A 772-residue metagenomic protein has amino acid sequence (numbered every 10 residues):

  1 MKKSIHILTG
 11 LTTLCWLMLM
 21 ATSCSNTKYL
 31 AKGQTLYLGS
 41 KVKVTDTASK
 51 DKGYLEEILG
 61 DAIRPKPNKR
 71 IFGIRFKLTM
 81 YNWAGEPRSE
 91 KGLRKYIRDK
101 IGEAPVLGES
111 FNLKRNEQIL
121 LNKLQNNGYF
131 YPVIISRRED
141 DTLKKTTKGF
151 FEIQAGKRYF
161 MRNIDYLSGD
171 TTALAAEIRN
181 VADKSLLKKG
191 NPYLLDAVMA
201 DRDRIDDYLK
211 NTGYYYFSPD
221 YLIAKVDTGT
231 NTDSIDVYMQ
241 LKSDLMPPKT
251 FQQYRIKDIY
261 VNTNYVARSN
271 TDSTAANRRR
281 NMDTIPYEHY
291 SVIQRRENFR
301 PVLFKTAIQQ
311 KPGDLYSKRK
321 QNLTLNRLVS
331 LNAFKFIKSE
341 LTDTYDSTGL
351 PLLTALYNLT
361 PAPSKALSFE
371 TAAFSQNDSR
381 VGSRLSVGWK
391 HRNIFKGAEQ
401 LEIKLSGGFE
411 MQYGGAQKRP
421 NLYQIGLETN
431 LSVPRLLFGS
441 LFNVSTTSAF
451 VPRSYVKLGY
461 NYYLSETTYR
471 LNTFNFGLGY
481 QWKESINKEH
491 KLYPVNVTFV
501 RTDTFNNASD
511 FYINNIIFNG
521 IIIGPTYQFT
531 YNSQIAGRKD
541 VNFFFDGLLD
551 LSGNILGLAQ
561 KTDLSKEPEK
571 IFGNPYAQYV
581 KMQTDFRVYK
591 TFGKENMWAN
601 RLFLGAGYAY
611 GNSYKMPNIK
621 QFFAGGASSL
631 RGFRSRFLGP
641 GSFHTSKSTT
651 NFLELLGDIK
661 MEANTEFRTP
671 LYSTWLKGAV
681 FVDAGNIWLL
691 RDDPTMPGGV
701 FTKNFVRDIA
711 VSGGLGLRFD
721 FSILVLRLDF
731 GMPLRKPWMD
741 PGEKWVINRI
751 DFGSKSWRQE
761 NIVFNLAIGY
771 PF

Functional and structural regions predicted by a protein language model:
K2, S25-S330, S339, T446: Interaction-mediating elements
K2-L11: Bacterial N-terminal signal peptides that target proteins for export
M20-S23: C-terminal motif of bacterial Sec signal peptides marking the signal peptidase cleavage site
Y129, Y214, T232, S364 (+8 more regions): Strand-connecting loop/turn motifs
N277, F374-D378, K491-L671, W675 (+2 more regions): C-terminal outer-membrane beta-barrel translocator/porin domains of Gram-negative envelope proteins and their
E297-N298, S317-D546, R631-G632, L638 (+3 more regions): Gram-negative/organellar outer-membrane beta-barrel architecture
R384-K390, G426-N430, K457, G477 (+9 more regions): One-face residue pattern on beta-strands with alternating periodicity enriched for small/polar residues
A684-V700, I723, G731-G753: C-terminal beta-signal and adjacent terminal beta-strands/loops of Gram-negative outer-membrane beta-barrel proteins
